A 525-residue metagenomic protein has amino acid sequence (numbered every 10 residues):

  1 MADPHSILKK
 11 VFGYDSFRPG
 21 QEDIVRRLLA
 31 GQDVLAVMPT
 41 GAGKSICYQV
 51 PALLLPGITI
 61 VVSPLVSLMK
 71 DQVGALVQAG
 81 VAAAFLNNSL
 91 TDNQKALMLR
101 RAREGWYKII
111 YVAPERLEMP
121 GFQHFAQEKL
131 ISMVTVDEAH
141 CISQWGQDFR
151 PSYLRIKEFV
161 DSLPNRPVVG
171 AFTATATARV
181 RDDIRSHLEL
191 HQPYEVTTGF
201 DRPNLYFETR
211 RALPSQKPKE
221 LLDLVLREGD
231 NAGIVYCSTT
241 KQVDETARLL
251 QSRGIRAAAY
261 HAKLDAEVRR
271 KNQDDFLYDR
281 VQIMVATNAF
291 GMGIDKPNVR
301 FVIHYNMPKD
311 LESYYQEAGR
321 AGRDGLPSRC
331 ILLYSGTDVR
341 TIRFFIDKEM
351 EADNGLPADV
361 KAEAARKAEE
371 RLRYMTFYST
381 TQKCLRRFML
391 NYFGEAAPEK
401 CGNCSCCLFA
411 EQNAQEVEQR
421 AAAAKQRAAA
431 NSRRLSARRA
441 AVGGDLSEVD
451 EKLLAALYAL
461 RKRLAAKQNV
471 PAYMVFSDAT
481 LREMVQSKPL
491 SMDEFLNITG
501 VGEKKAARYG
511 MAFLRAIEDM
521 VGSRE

Functional and structural regions predicted by a protein language model:
M1-P4, R340-T341, I346-K361, K367-R373 (+1 more regions): Accessory DNA-binding and partner-docking regions appended to nucleic-acid-acting proteins, especially the terminal
A2-V11, D15-P19, D23-S45, A52-L55 (+2 more regions): Helicase motor core with emphasis on the C-terminal RecA-like subdomain
Q21-I24, M375, L481: Short alpha-helical "packing" element that flanks the helix-turn-helix/winged-helix DNA-binding module
R27, H304, Y378, E483-M484: Short alpha-helical segment immediately N-terminal to, or the first helix within, an HTH/HTH-like DNA-binding domain
S67: Conserved catalytic helix of short-chain dehydrogenase/reductases
